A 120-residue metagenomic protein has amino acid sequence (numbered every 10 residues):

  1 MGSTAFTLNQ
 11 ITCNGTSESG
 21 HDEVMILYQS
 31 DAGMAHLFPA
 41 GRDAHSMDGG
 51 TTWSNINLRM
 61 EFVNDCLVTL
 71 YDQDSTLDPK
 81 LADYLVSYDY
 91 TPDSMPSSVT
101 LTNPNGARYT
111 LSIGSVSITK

Functional and structural regions predicted by a protein language model:
M1, G33, T110-G114, T119-K120: Peripheral membrane interaction modules
M1, S19-H21, E61: Short, surface-exposed loop/turn motifs at beta-strand boundaries within globular domains
G2-F6, E23-Y28: A short beta-strand-loop element at or near the start of a globular domain
S3-N9, M60-T69: Noncatalytic modules at the cell exterior or secretory-pathway interfaces, chiefly beta-strand-rich lectin/adhesion
T12-M25, F38, S46-I56, T69-S117: C2 and C2-like phospholipid-binding beta-sandwich domains
L27, D31-G41: Short helix-loop boundary/capping segments
